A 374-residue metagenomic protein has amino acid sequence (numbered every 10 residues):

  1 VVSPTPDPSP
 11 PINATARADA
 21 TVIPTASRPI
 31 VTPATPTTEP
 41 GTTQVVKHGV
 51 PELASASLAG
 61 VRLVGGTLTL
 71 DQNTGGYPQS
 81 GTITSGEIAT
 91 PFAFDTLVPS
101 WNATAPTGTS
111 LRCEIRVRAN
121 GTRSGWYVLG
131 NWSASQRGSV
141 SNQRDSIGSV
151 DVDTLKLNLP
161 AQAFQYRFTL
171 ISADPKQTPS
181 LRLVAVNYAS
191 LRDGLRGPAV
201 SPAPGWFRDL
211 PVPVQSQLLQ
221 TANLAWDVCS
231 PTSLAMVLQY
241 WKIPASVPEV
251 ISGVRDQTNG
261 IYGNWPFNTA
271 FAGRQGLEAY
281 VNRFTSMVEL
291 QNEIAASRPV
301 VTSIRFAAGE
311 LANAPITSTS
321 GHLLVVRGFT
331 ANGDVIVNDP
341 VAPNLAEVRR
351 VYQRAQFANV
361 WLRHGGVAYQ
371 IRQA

Functional and structural regions predicted by a protein language model:
V1-S9, S85, N102: Short intrinsically disordered, low-complexity coil segments enriched in acidic
S3-E39: Ser/Thr-rich, Proline-interspersed low-complexity disordered segments
P36-R208: Beta-strand-rich ligand- or partner-binding modules with a strong bias toward extracellular/periplasmic carbohydrate
W101, G125-W126, L224, N264-P266 (+1 more regions): Tryptophan-centered motif/residue detector
A105, A119-G121, S172, A235 (+3 more regions): Short loop/turn segments at secondary-structure transitions that flank enzyme active sites
T109, C229, H322: Histidine-centered active-site/metal-ligand motif
T169-I261: Active-site-adjacent structural segments surrounding the nucleophilic cysteine of cysteine proteases and isopeptidases
P244-A374: Conserved active-site-adjacent core of cysteine acyl-enzyme catalytic domains
